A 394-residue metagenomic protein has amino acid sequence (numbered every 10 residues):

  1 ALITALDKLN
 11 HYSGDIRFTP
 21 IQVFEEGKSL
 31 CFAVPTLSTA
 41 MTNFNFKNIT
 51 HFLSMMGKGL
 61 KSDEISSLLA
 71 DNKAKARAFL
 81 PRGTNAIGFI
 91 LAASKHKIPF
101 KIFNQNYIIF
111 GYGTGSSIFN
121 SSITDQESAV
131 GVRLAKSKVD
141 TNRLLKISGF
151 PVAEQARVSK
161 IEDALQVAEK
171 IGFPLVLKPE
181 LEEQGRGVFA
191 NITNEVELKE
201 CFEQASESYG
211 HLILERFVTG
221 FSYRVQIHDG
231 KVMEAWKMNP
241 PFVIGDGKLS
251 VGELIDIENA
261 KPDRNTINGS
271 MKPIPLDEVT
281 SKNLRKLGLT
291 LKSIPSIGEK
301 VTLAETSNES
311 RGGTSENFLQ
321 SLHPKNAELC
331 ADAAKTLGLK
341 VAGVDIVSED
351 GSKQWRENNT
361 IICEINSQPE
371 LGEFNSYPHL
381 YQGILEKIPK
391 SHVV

Functional and structural regions predicted by a protein language model:
A1-L91, K231, N239-D246, A304-V394: ATP-dependent carboxylate activation and anion-phosphoryl transfer catalytic cores that bind Mg-ATP to form
D7-F18, K97-P99, F150, F173 (+2 more regions): Short aromatic/hydrophobic-glycine micro-motifs
E25, I102-F103, I227-H228: Generic beta-strand structural signal
S29, V34-K170, E183: Conserved N-proximal alpha/beta basic substrate-recognition cap immediately N-terminal to, or forming the N-lobe
A76, K248-L291, H379-V393: Active-site "cap" helix and flanking loop/linker of ATP-utilizing ligase/carboxylase catalytic domains
N106-G111, G220-R224, V347-K353: A glycine-rich phosphate-binding loop feature that marks nucleotide/adenosyl-phosphate handling sites
S117-E278, P324, E328, N358: Active-site nucleotide/adenylate-binding loops and adjacent lid/helix of ATP-dependent enzymes
N268-S321: Contiguous C-terminal substrate-recognition/catalytic subdomains in enzyme active sites
